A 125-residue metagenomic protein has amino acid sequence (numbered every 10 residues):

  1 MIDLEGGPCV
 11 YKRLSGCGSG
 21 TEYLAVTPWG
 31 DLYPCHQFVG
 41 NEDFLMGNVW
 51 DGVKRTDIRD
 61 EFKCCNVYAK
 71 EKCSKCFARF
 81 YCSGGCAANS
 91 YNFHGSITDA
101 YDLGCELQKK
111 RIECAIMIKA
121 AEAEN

Functional and structural regions predicted by a protein language model:
M1-G7, H36-S83: C-terminal accessory region of radical SAM enzymes
C9-R13: Short, flexible cytosolic linker that couples an ABC transmembrane/permease module to its adjacent nucleotide-binding
L14-S15, E61, S90: Residue-level detector of alpha-helix boundaries and kinks
C17-G20: Short, small/polar residue-rich loop motifs at catalytic or cofactor-binding pockets
T27: Short, acidic, Ser/Thr-enriched surface-loop or helix-capping motifs
D43, Y68-N125: Radical SAM enzyme core and accessory elements
